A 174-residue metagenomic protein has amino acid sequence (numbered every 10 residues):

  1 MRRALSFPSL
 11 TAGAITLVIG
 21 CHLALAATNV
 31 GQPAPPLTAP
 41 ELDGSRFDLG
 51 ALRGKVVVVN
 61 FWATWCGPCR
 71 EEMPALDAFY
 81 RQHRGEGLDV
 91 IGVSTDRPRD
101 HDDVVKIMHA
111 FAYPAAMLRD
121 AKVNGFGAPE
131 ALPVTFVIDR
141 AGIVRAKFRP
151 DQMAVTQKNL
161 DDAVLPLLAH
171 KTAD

Functional and structural regions predicted by a protein language model:
M1-F7: N-terminal secretory signal peptides that target proteins for export/translocation
S9-H22: Bacterial N-terminal signal peptides
H22-L49, A115: N-terminal "domain-start" segment that seeds a small globular fold
G50-G67: Short active-site neighborhood of thiol/selenol oxidoreductases, capturing the structured segment around
R70-A110, R119-G125: Structural microenvironment flanking redox-active thiols in thiol-disulfide oxidoreductases
V105-Y113, L118-L165: Thiol/disulfide oxidoreductase modules built on the thioredoxin-like
L168-D174: Non-globular targeting/processing and membrane-anchoring segments
